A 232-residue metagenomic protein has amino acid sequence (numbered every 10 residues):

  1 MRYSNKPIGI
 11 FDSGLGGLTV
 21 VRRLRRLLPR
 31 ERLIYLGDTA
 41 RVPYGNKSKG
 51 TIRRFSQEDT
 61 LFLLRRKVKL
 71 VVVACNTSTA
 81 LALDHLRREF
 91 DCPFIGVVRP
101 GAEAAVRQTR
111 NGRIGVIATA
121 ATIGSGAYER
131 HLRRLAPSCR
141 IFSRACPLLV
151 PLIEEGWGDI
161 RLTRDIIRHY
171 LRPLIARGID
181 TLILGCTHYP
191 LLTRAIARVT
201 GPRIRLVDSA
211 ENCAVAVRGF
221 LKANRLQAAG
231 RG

Functional and structural regions predicted by a protein language model:
M1-G232: Non-catalytic structural scaffold of enzyme domains
